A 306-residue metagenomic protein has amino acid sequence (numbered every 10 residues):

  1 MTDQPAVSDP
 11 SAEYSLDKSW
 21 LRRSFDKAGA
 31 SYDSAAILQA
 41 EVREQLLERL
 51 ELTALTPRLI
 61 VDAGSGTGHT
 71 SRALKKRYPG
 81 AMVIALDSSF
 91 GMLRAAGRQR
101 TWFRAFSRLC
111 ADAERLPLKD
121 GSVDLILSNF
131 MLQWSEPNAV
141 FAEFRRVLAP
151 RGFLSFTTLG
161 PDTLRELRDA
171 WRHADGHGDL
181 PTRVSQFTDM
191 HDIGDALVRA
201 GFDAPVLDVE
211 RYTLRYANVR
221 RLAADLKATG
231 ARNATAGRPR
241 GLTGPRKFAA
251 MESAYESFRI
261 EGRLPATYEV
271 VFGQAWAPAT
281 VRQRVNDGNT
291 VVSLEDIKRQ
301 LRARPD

Functional and structural regions predicted by a protein language model:
M1-A30: N-terminal, positively charged/glycine-rich alpha-helical extensions of SAM-dependent methyltransferases
I37-R58, A73: Conserved alpha-helix/loop element of class I SAM-dependent methyltransferases that forms part of the SAM/SAH-binding
L59-L116: Class I SAM-dependent methyltransferase SAM/SAH-binding core
E114-L125: A short acidic, Gly/Pro-enriched loop at the edge of an enzyme's catalytic core that lines a small-molecule cofactor
D124-N138: A short SAM/SAH-binding and catalytic strip from SAM-dependent methyltransferases
N138-P150: A short glycine-rich, Lys/Arg-flanked "PGG" loop and its adjoining helix->strand segment in the class I
L154-R221, T229-L242: Conserved catalytic/acceptor-binding region of the Class I
R221-D306: C-terminal lobe and adjacent flexible extensions of AdoMet/dcAdoMet transferase-like proteins
